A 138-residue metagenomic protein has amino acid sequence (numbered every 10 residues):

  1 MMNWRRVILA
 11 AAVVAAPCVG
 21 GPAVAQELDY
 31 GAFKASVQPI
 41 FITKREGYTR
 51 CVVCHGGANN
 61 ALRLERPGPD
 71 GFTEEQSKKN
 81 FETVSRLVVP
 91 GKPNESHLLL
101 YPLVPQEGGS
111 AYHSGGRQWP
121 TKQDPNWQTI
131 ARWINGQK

Functional and structural regions predicted by a protein language model:
M1-A11: Bacterial N-terminal signal peptides that target proteins for export
N3, P17, R50-V53: The N-terminal extracellular segments of secreted preproproteins, especially immediately downstream of signal
A10-C18: Bacterial N-terminal signal peptides
A23-K138: Aromatic- and Gly/Pro-enriched helix-to-coil junctions and flexible linker segments
